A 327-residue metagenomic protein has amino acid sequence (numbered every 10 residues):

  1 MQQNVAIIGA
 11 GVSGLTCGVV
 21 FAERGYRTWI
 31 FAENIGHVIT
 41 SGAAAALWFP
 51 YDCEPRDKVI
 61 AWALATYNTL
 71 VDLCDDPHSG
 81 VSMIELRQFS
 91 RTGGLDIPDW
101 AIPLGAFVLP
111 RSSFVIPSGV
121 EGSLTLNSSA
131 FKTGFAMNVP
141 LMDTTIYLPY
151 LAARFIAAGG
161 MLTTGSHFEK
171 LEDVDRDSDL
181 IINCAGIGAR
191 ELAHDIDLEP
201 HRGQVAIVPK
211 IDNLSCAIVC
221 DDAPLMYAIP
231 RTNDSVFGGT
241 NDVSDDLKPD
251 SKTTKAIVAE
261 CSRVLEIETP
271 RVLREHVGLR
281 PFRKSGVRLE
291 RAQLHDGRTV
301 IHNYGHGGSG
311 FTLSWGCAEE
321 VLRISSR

Functional and structural regions predicted by a protein language model:
Q3-W29: N-terminal Rossmann-like FAD-binding beta1-loop-alpha1 element of flavoenzymes
E23-G42: Glycine-rich FAD pyrophosphate-binding loop
A45-F131: Dinucleotide-binding Rossmann-like beta1-alpha1 core, especially the glycine-rich loop that anchors the ADP
A45-P50, I84-S90, R190-C220, V258-I267 (+1 more regions): Central beta-strand plus flanking loop segment that forms part of the substrate or channel wall within the catalytic
P55-A65, G134-Y150, K248-K252, T312-L313: Short beta-strand to alpha-helix junction loop
D72, I211-L214, T232-D234, D242-R283 (+1 more regions): Flavin-binding catalytic cores
F135-F168, D175: Helical element adjacent to the flavin cofactor pocket in flavoenzyme catalytic cores
Y150, L273-R327: C-terminal catalytic lobe of FAD-dependent flavoproteins
